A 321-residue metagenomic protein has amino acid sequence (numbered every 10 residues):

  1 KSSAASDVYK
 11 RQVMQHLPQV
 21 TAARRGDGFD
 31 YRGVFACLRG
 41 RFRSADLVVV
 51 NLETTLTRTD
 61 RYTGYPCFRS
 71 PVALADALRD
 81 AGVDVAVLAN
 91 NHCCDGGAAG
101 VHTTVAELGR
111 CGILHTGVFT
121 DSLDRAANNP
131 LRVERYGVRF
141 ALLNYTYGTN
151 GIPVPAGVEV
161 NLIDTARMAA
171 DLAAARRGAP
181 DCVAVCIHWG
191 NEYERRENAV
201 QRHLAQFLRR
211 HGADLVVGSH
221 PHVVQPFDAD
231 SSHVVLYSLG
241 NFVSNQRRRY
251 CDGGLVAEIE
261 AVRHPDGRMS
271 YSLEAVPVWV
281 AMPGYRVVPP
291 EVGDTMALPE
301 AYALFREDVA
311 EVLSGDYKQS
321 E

Functional and structural regions predicted by a protein language model:
K1-A5, Y9: Single conserved hydrophobic/aromatic residue that forms the stacking wall/gate of nucleotide- or nucleobase-binding
K10-R11, V48-E53, A81-N91, H115-F119 (+3 more regions): Active-site neighborhood of phospho(di)ester-bond hydrolases with catalytic His/Asp-centered motifs
Q15-P18, L56-R58, N91-V105, G117 (+5 more regions): Active-site environment of divalent metal-dependent phosphoester hydrolases
L17-A36, R69, R132-V183, H203 (+1 more regions): Binuclear metal-dependent hydrolase catalytic cores centered on His/Asp/Glu-rich metal-binding motifs
A45-T57, N90, T149, L172-R196: Short acidic, glycine-rich surface-loop motifs adjacent to enzyme active sites
T59-R79, D181-D214: Active-site-proximal segments of metal-dependent phosphoesterases and phosphodiesterases across multiple
G82-V85, E197-A257: Conserved beta-sheet core of the metallophosphoesterase superfamily
D252-E321: Acidic, Ser/Thr/Pro-rich beta/coil linker or hinge segments at domain junctions
